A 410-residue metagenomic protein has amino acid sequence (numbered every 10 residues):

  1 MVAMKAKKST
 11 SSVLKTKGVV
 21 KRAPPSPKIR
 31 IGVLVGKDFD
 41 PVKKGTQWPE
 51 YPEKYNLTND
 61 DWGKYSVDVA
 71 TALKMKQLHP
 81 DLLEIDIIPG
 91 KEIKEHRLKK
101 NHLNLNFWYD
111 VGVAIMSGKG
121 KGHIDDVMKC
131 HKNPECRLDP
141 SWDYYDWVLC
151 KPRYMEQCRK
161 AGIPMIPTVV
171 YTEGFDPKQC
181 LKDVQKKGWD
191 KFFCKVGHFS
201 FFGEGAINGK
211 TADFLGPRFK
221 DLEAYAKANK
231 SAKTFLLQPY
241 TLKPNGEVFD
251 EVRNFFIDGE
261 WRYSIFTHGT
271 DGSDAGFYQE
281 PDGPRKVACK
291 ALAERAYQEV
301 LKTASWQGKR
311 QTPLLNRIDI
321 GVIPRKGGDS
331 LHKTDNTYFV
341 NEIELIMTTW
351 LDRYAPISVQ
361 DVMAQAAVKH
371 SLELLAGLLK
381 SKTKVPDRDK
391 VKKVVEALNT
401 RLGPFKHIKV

Functional and structural regions predicted by a protein language model:
V2-P24: Arg/Lys-rich, intrinsically disordered low-complexity tails that mediate electrostatic binding and condensation
P24-I31, N101: A short, charged/proline- and glycine-enriched loop that marks the coil->beta-strand transition at the N-terminal
P25, L34, M128-E135, W142-F249 (+1 more regions): Active-site nucleotide/adenylate-binding loops and adjacent lid/helix of ATP-dependent enzymes
G32-G36, L103, S117-H131, R137-D143 (+12 more regions): Domain-wide signal for the mature, well-folded portions of proteins, strongly enriched in nucleus-encoded organellar
V35-K182: Conserved N-proximal alpha/beta basic substrate-recognition cap immediately N-terminal to, or forming the N-lobe
D38-D40, D110-V111, Y144-D146, H198-S200 (+5 more regions): Short, solvent-exposed loop/turn segments at secondary-structure junctions
G209-K309, D319-L331, Y338: Phosphate-binding site of ATP-dependent enzymes
D271, R285-V410: ATP-dependent carboxylate activation and anion-phosphoryl transfer catalytic cores that bind Mg-ATP to form
